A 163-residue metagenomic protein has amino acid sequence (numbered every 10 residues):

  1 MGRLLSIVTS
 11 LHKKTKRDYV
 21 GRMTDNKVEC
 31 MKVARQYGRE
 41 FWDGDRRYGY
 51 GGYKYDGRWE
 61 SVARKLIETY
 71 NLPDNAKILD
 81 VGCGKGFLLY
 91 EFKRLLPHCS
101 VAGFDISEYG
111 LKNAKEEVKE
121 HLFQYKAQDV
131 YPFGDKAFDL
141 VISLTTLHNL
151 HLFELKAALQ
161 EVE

Functional and structural regions predicted by a protein language model:
M1-K32: N-terminal auxiliary segments of SAM/dcSAM-dependent transferases
G44-R58: Class I SAM-dependent methyltransferase Rossmann-like catalytic core, especially the SAM/SAH-binding loop
D56-P73: Conserved alpha-helix/loop element of class I SAM-dependent methyltransferases that forms part of the SAM/SAH-binding
N75-G84: Conserved class I S-adenosyl-L-methionine
F87-D129: Class I SAM-dependent methyltransferase SAM/SAH-binding core
V130-D135: Short conserved loop adjoining the S-adenosyl-L-methionine
I142: A conserved beta-strand element that flanks and buttresses the S-adenosyl-L-methionine
K156-E163: A short glycine-rich, Lys/Arg-flanked "PGG" loop and its adjoining helix->strand segment in the class I
